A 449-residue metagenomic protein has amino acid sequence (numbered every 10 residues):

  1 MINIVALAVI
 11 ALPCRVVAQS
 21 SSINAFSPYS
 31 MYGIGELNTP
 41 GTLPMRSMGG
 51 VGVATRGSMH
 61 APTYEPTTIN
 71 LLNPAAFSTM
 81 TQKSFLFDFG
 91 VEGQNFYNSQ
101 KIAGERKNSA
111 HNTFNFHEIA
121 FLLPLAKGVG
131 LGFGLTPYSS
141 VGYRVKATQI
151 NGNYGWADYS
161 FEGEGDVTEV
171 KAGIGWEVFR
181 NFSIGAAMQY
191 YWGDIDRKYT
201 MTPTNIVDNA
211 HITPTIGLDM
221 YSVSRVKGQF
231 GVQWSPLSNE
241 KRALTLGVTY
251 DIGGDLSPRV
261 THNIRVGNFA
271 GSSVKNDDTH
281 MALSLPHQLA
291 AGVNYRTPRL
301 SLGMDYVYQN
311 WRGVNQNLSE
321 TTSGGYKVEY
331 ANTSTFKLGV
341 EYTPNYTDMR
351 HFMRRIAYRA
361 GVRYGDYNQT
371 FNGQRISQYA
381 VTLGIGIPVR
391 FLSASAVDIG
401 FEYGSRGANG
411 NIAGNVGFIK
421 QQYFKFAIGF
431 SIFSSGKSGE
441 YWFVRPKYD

Functional and structural regions predicted by a protein language model:
M1-S22: Bacterial Sec-dependent N-terminal signal peptides
V16-T136: N-terminal, post-signal peptide beta-strand-biased segments of exported outer-membrane/organellar beta-barrel and other
Q19-S47, A120-D449: Outer-membrane beta-barrel porins/channels
